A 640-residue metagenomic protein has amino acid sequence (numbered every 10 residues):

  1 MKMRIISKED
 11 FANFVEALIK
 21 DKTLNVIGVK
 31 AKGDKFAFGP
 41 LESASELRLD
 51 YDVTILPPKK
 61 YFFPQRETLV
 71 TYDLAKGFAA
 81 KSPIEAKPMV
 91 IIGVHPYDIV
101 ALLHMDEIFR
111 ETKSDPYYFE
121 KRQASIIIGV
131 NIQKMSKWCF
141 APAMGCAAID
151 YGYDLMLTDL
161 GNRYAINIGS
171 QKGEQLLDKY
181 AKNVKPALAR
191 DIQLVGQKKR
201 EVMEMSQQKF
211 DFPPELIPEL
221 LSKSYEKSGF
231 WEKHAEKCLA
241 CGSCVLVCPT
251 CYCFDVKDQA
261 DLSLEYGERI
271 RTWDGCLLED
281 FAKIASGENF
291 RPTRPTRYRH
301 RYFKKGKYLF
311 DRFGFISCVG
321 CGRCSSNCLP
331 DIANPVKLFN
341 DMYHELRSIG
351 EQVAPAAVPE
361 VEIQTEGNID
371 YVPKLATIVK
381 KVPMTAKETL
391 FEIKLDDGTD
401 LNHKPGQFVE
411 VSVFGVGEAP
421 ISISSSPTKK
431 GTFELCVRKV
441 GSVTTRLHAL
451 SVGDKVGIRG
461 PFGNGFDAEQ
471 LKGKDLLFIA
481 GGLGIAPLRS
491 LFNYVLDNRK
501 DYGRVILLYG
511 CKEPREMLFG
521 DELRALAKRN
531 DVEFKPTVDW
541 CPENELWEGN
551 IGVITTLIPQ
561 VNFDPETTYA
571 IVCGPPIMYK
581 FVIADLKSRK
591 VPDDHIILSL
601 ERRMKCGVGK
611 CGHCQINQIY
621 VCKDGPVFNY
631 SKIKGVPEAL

Functional and structural regions predicted by a protein language model:
M1-L221, A449, I506-E516, D521 (+3 more regions): Iron-sulfur-associated redox domains of electron-transfer enzymes in respiratory and anaerobic energy metabolism
H95-V100, E236-D255, R271-I284, F315-D331 (+2 more regions): Local cysteine-cluster metal-coordination motifs and their immediate loop/turn environment, predominantly Fe-S cluster
Q193-P218, L246, L262, E268-R294 (+2 more regions): A broadly conserved sequence feature marking short terminus-proximal activation segments in nucleic acid-centric
R200-K237, G460, K472, I479: Glycine-rich adenosyl-nucleotide cofactor-binding module
P213-E236, F254-A354, L586-S588, Y630: Ferredoxin-type iron-sulfur electron-transfer modules in oxidoreductases and energy-metabolism complexes
I363-D454, C511-E513, D539-W540: Ferredoxin-reductase
S442-K605: FNR/FR-type flavoprotein reductase catalytic core
